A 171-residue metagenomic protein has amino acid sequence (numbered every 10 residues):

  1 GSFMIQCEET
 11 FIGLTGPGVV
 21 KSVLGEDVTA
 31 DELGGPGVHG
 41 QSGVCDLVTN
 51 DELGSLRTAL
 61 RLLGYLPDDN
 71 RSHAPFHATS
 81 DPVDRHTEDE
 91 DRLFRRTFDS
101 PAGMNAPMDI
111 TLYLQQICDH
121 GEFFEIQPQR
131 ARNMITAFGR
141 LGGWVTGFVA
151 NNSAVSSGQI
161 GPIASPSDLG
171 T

Functional and structural regions predicted by a protein language model:
G1-R71, T171: Conserved catalytic cores of soluble enzyme domains, especially glycine-rich substrate-binding beta-alpha loops
G1-S2, V20, E26, P36-G37 (+4 more regions): Short, well-ordered helical secondary-structure segments
E8-E9, G13-G18, G37-V44, H77-E88 (+2 more regions): Short, surface-exposed, charge-dense and proline/glycine-enriched linear segments
T10-I12, P17-S22, E26, D31 (+8 more regions): Flexible, active-site-adjacent loop/turn segments at secondary-structure boundaries
V28-D31, V44-T58, D99-D109, C118 (+2 more regions): Catalytic cores of large soluble enzymes that bind and process phosphate-bearing ligands
D51-L114: Terminal amphipathic helices with adjacent charged low-complexity linkers/tails
M104-T171: Non-catalytic terminal/interface segments that mediate subunit docking, oligomerization, and allosteric communication
